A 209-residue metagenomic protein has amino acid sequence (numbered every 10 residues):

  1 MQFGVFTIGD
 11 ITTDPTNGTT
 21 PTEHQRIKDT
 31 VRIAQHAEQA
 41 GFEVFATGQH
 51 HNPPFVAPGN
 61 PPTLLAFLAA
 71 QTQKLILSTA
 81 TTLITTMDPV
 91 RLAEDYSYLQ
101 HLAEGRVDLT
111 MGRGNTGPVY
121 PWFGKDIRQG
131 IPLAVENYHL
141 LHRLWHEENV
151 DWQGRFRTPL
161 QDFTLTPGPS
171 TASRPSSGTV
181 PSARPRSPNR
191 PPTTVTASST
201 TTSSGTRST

Functional and structural regions predicted by a protein language model:
M1-I76: N-terminal beta1-alpha1-beta2 module of alpha/beta enzyme domains
F3-T7, F45-T47, L77-T79, V107-M111 (+2 more regions): Hydrophobic faces of well-ordered beta-strands that scaffold small-molecule active sites in alpha/beta enzyme cores
D14-I27, T82-V90, S173-A183: Active-site mouth loops of central-metabolism enzymes
N17-G18, V56-G59, P89-V90, W122 (+1 more regions): Short, solvent-exposed loop/turn segments at secondary-structure boundaries
R26-T30, P61, L92, A134 (+1 more regions): Aromatic/hydrophobic pocket-lining residues that form the small-molecule binding cavity in soluble enzyme cores
P53-V56, I84-M87, R207: Short, small-residue-enriched loops and turns at beta-alpha junctions that line or gate enzyme active sites
D88-T196, S208: Internal, glycine-rich beta/alpha segment that forms the wall or movable "lid" of small-molecule/cofactor binding
T200, T206-T209: Glycine-rich, aromatic-lined ligand/substrate-binding cores of catalytic and carbohydrate-binding domains
